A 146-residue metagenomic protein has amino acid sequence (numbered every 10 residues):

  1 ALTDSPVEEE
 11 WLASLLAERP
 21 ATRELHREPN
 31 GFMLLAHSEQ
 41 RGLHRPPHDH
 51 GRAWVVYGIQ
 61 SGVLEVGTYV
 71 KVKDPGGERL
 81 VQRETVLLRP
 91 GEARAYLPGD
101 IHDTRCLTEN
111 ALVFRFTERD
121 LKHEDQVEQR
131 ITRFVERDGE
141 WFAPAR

Functional and structural regions predicted by a protein language model:
A1-V7: N-terminal leader/capping segments at the start of a protein or of a new domain
W11-R41: A short glycine-rich, His/Asp/Glu-containing loop-to-beta-strand
L35-H50, L87-R89, L97-G99: Conserved short histidine dyad/triad with adjacent acidic residue
R41, R52-V70: Glycine- and acidic-residue-biased ligand/ion/polar-headgroup-sensing regions
L43-R45, E65, E92-D103, L121-K122: Histidine-centered metal-chelating micro-motifs
V56, K71-C106, G139: Short acidic-glycine-tyrosine-enriched beta hairpin
L107-R146: Double-stranded beta-helix
